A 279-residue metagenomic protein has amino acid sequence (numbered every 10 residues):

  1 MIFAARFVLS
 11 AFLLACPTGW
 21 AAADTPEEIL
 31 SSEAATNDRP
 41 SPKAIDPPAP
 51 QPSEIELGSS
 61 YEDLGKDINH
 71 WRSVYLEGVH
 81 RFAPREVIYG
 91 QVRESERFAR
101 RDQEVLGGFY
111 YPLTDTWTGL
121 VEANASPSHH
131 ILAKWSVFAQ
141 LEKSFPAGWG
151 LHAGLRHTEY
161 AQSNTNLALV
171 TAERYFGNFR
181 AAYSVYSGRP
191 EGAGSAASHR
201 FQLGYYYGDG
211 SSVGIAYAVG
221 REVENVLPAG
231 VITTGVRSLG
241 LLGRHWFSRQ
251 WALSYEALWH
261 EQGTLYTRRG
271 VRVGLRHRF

Functional and structural regions predicted by a protein language model:
M1-P52, A83: Cleavable N-terminal export/targeting peptides
S53-I55, P84-G90, D115-V121, A147-A153 (+3 more regions): Repeated loop/turn-to-beta-strand initiation elements of outer-membrane beta-barrel proteins
S53-I55, R72-L76, Q103-G107, G119 (+9 more regions): Hydrophobic, lipid-facing positions within transmembrane beta-strands of outer-membrane proteins
L57-Y61, G90-E94, V121-A125, A139 (+6 more regions): Transmembrane beta-barrel strands of outer-membrane/channel proteins
D63-R72, E94-Q103, S126-W135, H157-N166 (+3 more regions): Solvent-exposed loop/turn segments connecting transmembrane beta-strands in outer-membrane beta-barrel proteins
H80, Y111, K143, E173-R174 (+3 more regions): Residue-level signature of outer-membrane beta-barrel architecture
I88-S95, R101-H157: Outer-membrane beta-barrel channel domains
P127-H129, Q202-G204, G210-A252, E256: Outer membrane beta-barrel transmembrane domains
